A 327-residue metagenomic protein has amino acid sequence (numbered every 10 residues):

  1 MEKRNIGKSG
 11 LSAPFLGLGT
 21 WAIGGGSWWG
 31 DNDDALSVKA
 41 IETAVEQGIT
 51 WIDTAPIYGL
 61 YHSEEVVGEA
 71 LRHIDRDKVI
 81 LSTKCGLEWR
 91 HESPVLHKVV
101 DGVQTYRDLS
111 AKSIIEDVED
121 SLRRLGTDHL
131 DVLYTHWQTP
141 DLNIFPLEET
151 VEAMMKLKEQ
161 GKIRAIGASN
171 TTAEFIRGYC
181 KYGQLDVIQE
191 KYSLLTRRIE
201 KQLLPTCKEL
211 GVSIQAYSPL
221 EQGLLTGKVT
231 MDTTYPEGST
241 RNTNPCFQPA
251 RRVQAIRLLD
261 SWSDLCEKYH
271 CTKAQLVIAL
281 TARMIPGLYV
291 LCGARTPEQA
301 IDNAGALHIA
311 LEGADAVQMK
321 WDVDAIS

Functional and structural regions predicted by a protein language model:
M1-I80: N-terminal binding-site loop/beta-alpha segment at the start of enzyme catalytic domains that lines or forms
K3, Q138-S327: Beta/alpha (TIM)-barrel catalytic core signal, keyed to glycine-rich beta->alpha loops juxtaposed to Asp/Glu that bind
S9-W28, K84-Q104, Y134: N-terminal small/glycine-rich loop or linker at the start of catalytic domains across soluble metabolic enzymes
A13-G17, T50-W51, K78-S82, H129-V132 (+4 more regions): Structural preference for beta-strand elements that scaffold enzyme active sites
A22-D34, V100-I115, D141-N143: Active-site mouth loops of central-metabolism enzymes
D31-A44, S110-R124, T172-G178: Short, acidic/polar
A70-R76, R123-G126, Y179-G183: Acidic (Asp/Glu)-rich catalytic clusters
L122-D141: Active-site groove signature of glycoside hydrolases
